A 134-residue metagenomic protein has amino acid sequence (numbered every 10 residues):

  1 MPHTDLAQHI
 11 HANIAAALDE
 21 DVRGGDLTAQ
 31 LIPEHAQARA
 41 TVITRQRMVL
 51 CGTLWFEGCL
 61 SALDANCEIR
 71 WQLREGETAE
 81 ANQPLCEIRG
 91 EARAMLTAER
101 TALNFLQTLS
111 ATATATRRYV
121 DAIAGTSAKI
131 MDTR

Functional and structural regions predicted by a protein language model:
P2-R134: Acidic/glycine-rich phosphate/pyrophosphate-binding loops and surrounding catalytic core that coordinate Mg2+
